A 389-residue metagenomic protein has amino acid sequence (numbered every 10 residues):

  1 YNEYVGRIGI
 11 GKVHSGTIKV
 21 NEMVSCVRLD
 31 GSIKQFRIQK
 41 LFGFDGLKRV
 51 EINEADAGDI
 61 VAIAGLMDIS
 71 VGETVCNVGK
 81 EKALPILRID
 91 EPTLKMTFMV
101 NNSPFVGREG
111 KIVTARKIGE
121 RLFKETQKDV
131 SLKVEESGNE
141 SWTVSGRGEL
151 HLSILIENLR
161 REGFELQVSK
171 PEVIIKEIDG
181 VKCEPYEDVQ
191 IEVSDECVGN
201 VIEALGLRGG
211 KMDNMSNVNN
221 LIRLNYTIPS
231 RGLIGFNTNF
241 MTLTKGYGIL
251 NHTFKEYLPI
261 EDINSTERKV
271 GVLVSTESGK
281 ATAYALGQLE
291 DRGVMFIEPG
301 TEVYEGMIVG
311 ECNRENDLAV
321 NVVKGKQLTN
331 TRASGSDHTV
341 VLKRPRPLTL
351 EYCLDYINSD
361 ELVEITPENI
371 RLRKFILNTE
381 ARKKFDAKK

Functional and structural regions predicted by a protein language model:
Y1-M96, V106-R108, V270, G279-T329 (+2 more regions): Conserved nucleotide-binding/hydrolysis modules and their immediate coupling elements across P-loop/ASCE NTPase motors
R7, A115-S141, E196-V198, R208 (+4 more regions): Phosphate-interacting basic helix/loop segments used at nucleotide- and nucleic-acid interfaces
N21, G58, G72, F98 (+6 more regions): Residue-level signature of catalytic and energy-coupling elements of molecular machines, predominantly ATP/GTP-dependent
C26-R28, S103-T126, K343: A short, contiguous, amphipathic alpha-helix enriched in charged residues
D30-F44, I52-D56, A83-N101, D129-S141 (+5 more regions): Interdomain boundary/hinge elements
M99-V113, V189-C197: Short, surface-exposed ligand-recognition loops at beta-strand->loop->(often short) alpha-helix junctions that present
G138-H151: Short glycine/threonine-rich beta-strand-turn micro-motifs
E184-E261, E267-G279, T301-E302, L362-K374 (+1 more regions): Charged, surface-exposed alpha-helical interface/stalk elements
